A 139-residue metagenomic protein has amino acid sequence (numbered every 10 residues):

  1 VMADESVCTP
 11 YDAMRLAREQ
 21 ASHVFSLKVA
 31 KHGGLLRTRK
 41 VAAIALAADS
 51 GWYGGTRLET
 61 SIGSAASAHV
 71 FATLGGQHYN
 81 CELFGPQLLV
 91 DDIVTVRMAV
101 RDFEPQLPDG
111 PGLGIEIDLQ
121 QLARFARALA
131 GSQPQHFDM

Functional and structural regions predicted by a protein language model:
M2, V7-E104, P108: Shared catalytic-loop signature of beta/alpha-barrel
L88-M139: C-terminal extensions of enzymes
